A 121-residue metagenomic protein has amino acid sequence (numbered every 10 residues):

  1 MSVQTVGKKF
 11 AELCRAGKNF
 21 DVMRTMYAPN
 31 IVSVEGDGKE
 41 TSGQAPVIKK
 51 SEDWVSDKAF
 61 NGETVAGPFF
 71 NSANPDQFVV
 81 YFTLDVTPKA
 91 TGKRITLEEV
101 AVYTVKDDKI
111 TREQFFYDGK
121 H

Functional and structural regions predicted by a protein language model:
M1-P29: Short acidic-aromatic low-complexity motifs
F20-F78: A solvent-exposed, acidic/Ser-Thr-rich amphipathic alpha-helical stretch
A28, K89, V105: Short, acidic, Ser/Thr-enriched surface-loop or helix-capping motifs
V32, K93, K109-T111: Residue-level signal for well-ordered, solvent-exposed loop/turn and beta-edge residues enriched in charged/polar side
G38, A90-K93: Short, solvent-exposed loop/turn segments at secondary-structure boundaries
G62-T64, Y81, I95-A101: Short, surface-exposed coil-to-beta transition loops
Y81-T87: Generic short beta-strand segments
E98-H121: Short beta-strand edge/turn micro-motifs at domain boundaries
